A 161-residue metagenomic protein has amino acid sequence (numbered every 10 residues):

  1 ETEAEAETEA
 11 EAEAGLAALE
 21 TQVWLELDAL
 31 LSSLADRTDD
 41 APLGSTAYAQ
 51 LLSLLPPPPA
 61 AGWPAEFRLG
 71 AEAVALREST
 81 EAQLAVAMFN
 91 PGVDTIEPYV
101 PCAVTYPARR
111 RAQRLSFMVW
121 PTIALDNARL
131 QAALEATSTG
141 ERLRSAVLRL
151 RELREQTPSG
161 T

Functional and structural regions predicted by a protein language model:
E1-T161: N-terminal low-complexity, acidic/polar interaction/targeting segments
